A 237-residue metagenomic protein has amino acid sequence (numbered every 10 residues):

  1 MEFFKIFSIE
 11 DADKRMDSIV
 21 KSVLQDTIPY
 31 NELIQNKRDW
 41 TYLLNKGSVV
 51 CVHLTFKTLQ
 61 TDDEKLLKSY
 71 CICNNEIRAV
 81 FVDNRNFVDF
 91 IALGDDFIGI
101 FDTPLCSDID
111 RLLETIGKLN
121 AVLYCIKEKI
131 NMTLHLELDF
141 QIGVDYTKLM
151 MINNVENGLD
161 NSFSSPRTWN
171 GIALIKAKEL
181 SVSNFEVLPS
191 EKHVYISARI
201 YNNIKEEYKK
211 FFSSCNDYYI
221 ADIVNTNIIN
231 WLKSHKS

Functional and structural regions predicted by a protein language model:
M1-N36, N157-G158, S165, K176 (+1 more regions): Intrinsically disordered, glycine/charged-rich C-terminal tails and inter-domain linkers that flank nucleotidyl cyclase
M16-I19, Y70-N86, T103-I142, Y146: Alpha-helical scaffold within the catalytic cores of cyclic-nucleotide enzymes
E32-E114: Catalytic NTP-binding/metal-coordinating core of nucleotidyl cyclase/transferase enzymes
V50, I98, D139-D145, Y195: Extended hydrophobic secondary-structure segments that form protein cores and membrane-embedded regions
L93-G94, I142-K148, A198-I200: A general secondary-structure junction signal
F101-D108, I142-S164: Catalytic strand-loop-helix junctions within cyclic-nucleotide turnover domains
R111-C125, I152-N170: Short, low-complexity, polybasic intrinsically disordered segments
V144-K148, G171-L180: Alpha-helical scaffolding flanking metal-ion-dependent phosphate/phosphodiester catalytic sites
